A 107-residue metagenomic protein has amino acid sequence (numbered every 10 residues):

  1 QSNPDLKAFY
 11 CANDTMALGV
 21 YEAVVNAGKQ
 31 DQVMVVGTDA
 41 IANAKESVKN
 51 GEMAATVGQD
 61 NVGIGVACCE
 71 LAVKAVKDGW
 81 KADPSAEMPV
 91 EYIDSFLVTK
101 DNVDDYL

Functional and structural regions predicted by a protein language model:
Q1-E46: Hydrophobic alpha-helical
S2, A23-A27, S47, G51 (+2 more regions): Structured segments of extracytoplasmic/periplasmic soluble domains in secreted or envelope-associated proteins
D5, Q32, E52-M53, D94: A generic structural signal for alpha->beta connector loops
D14, Q59-V62, V66: Electropositive phosphate-/nucleotide-binding environments in soluble metabolic enzymes
D39, D60, D101: Residues at the C-termini of beta-strands that transition into short coil/loop
N50-V62: Short beta-strand elements at the ligand-binding edges of bilobed clamshell
G63, A67-L107: Hinge/cleft segment of the Venus flytrap/periplasmic-binding protein
